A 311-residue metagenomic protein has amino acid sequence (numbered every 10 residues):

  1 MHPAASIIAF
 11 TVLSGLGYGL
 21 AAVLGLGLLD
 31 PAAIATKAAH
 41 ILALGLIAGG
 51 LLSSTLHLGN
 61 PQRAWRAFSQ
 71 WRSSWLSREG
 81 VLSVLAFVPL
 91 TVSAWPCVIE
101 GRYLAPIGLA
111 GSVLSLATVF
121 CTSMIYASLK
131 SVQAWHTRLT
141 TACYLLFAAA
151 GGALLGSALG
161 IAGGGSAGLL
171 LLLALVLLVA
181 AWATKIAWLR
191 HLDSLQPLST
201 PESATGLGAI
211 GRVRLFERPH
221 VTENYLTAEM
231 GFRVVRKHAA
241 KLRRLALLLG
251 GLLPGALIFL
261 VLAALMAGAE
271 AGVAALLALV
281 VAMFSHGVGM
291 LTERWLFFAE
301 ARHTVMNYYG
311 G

Functional and structural regions predicted by a protein language model:
M1-G50, G287, A299-E300: N-terminal signal-anchor module of multipass membrane proteins
A5, T11, S73-S74, L82-V84 (+1 more regions): Long, contiguous internal "core" modules enriched in hydrophobic/ aromatic residues
G19, V23, L52, L58-P61 (+3 more regions): Alpha-helical transmembrane segments of polytopic integral membrane proteins, especially the permease/helical cores
L20, A32-P89: Membrane helical hairpin/interfacial module
A22, L155, R294: A residue-level signal for conserved active-site and pocket-lining positions in enzyme catalytic cores
L56-R63, S128-Q133, L189-L198, L296-T304: A cytosolic-side transmembrane-helix exit/cap motif
L276, V280-M283, L291-G310: Interfacial loop-to-transmembrane junctions
